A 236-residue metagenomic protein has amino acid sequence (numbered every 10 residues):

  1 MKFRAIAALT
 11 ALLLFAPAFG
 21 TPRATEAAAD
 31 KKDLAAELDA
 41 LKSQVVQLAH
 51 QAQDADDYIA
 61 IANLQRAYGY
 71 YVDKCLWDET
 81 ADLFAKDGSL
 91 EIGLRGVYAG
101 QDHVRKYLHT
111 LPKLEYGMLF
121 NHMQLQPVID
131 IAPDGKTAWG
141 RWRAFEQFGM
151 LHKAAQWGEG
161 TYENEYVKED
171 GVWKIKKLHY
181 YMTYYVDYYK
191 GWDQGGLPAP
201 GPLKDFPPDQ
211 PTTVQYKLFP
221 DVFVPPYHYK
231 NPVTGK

Functional and structural regions predicted by a protein language model:
M1-A8: Bacterial N-terminal signal peptides that target proteins for export
A8-A18: Bacterial N-terminal signal peptides
T25-Y70, K74, D82-L83: Short, low-complexity N-terminal intrinsically disordered segments enriched in polar/charged residues
W77-E146: A solvent-exposed, acidic/Ser-Thr-rich amphipathic alpha-helical stretch
H122-Q124, Q156-Y162: Short, surface-exposed coil-to-beta transition loops
T137-W139, E159-W192: Short beta-strand edge/turn micro-motifs at domain boundaries
A144-F148, Y166-K168: Beta-strand elements of well-folded, non-transmembrane domains
W192-K236: A hydrophobic membrane-anchoring alpha-helix module
